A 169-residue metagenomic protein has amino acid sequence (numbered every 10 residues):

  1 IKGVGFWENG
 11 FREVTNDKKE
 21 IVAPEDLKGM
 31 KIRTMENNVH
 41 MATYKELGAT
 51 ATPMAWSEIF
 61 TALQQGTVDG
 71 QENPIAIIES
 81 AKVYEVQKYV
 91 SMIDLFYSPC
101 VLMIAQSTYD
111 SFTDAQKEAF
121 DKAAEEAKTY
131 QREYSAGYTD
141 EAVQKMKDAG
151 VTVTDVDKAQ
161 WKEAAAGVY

Functional and structural regions predicted by a protein language model:
I1-Y169: N-terminal secretory/targeting leader peptides
